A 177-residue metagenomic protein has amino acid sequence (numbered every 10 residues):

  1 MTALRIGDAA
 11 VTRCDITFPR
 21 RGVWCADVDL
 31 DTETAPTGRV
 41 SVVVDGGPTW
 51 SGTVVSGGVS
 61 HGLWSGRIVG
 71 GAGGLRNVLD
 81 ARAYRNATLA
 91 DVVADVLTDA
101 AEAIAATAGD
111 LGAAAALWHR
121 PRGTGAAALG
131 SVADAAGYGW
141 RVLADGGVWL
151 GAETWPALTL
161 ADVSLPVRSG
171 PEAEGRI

Functional and structural regions predicted by a protein language model:
M1-A81: Assembly/oligomerization scaffold segments
V44, R82-A87, V163-S169: Short intrinsically disordered coil segments
L63-S65, G70-G73, I104-E174: Short beta-strand-centered interaction patches in the first periplasmic/extracellular domains of large envelope
V78-N86, A116-H119: Second-shell loop/turn segments in exported
A83-A87, D91, G123-A127: Soluble non-cytosolic domains of exported or imported proteins
N86-A105: Glycine-rich, acidic and aromatic/proline-enriched surface loops and short helix-turn segments that act as binding
I177: Short, glycine/charged-rich beta-strand-loop motifs at protein surfaces that mediate ligand recognition and catalysis
